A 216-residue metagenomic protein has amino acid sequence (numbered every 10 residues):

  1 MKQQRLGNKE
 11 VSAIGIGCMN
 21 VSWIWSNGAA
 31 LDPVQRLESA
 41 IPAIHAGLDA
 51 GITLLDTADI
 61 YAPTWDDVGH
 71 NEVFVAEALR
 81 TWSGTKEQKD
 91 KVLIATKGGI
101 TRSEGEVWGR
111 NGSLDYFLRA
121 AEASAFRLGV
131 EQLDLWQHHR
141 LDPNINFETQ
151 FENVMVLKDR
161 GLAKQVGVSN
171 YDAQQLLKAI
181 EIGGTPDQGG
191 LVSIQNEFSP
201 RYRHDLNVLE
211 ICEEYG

Functional and structural regions predicted by a protein language model:
M1-L93: N-terminal binding-site loop/beta-alpha segment at the start of enzyme catalytic domains that lines or forms
N8-E10, D49, A76-L93, A125-G129 (+3 more regions): Acidic (Asp/Glu)-rich catalytic clusters
I16, A40, G47, L55 (+8 more regions): Conserved, mostly hydrophobic/aromatic
N20, D59-Y61, G98-R102, Q137-D142 (+2 more regions): Active-site-proximal loop/turn and secondary-structure-junction residues that shape catalytic pockets, frequently
N20-E38, S103-L118, H139-I145: Active-site mouth loops of central-metabolism enzymes
W23, L31, L141-G216: Beta/alpha (TIM)-barrel catalytic core signal, keyed to glycine-rich beta->alpha loops juxtaposed to Asp/Glu that bind
D32-L48, N111-L128, A173-E181: Short, acidic/polar
I52, V130-L133, A163, L191: A structural motif
